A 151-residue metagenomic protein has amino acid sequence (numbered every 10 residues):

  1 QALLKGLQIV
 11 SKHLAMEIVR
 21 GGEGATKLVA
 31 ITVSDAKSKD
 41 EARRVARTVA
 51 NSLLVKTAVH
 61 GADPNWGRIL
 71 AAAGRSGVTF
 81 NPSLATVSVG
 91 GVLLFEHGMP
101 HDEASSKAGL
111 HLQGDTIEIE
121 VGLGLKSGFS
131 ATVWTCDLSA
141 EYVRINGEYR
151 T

Functional and structural regions predicted by a protein language model:
Q1-H60: A glycine- and small/hydrophobic-rich beta-loop-beta segment that serves as a flexible "lid/hinge" or phosphate-binding
A15, D35, R44-T151: Internal helix-turn-beta structural module
